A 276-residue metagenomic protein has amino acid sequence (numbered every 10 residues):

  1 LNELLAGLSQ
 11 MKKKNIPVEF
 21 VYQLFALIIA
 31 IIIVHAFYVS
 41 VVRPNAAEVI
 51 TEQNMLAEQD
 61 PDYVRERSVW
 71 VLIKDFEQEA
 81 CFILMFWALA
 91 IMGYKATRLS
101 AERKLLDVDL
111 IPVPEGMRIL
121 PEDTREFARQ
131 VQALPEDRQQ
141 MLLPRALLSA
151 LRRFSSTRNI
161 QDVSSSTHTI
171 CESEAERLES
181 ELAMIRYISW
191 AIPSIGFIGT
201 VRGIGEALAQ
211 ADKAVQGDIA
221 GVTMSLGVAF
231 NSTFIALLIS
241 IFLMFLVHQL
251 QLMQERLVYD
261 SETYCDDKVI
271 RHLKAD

Functional and structural regions predicted by a protein language model:
L4-Q23, A36-C171, K274-D276: Large intracellular
F25-A30: Alpha-helical transmembrane segments
I31-E48, Y94-K95, I195-V215: Juxtamembrane "helix exit" motif at the C-terminal ends of alpha-helical transmembrane segments in multi-pass membrane
P44, M92-R103, A207-Q210, I241 (+3 more regions): Membrane-spanning helices that line or support transport/gating and their immediate boundary helices in channels
Y63, M141-P144, Q161, S165 (+5 more regions): Alpha-helical membrane and juxtamembrane elements of multi-pass inner-membrane transport and channel proteins
S164, H168, G217-D276: Channel- or pocket-lining gating/hinge segments that regulate access to a cavity or pore
L178-V247: Helix-termination/interfacial motifs at the ends of transmembrane alpha-helices
